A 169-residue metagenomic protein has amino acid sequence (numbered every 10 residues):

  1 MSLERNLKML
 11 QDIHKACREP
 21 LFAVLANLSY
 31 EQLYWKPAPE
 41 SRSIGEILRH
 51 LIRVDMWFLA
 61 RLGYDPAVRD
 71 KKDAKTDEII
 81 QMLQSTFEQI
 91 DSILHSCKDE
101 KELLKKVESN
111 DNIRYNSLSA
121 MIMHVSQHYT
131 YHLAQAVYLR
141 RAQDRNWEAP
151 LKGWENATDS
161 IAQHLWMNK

Functional and structural regions predicted by a protein language model:
M1-H14: Extreme N-terminal tail/first-helix region
N6-M9, D70-D77: Short acidic-aromatic linear motifs embedded in glycine-rich loops, typified by GG[WY][YF]DAGD(H) and related
Q11-K15, F22, Q32-R69, S109-K169: Short, contiguous alpha-helical
R18, F22, L48, Q84-F87 (+1 more regions): Hydrophobic core segments within long, regular secondary-structure runs in both alpha- and beta-rich folds
S29, F58-P66, L94, K98 (+1 more regions): Membrane-helix exit/interface motif
A74-N110, Y115-Y138: Acidic/histidine-rich alpha-helical segments that form the ligand environment of transition-metal centers
